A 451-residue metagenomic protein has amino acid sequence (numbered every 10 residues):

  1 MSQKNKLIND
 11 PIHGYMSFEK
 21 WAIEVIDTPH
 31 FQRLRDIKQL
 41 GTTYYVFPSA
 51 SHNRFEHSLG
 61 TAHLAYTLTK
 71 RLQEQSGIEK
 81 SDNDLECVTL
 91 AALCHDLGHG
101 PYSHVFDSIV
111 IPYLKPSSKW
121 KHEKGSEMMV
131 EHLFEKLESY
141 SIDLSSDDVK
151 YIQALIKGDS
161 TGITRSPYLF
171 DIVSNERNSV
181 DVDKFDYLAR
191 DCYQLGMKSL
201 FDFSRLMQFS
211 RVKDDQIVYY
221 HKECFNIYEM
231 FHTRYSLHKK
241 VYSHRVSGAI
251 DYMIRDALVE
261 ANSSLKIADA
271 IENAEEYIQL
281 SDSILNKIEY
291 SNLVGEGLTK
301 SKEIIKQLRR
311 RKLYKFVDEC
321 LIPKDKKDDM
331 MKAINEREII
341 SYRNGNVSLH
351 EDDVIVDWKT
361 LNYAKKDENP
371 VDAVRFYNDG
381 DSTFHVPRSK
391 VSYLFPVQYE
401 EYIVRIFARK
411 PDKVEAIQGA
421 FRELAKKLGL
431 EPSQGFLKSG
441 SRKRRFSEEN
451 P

Functional and structural regions predicted by a protein language model:
M1-L90, G98-C320, K324-K327: Sequence-structural signature of the catalytic-core scaffold of metal-dependent phosphohydrolases that act on
R255, L265-P451: Terminal helices and disordered tails flanking the catalytic cores of nucleotide-processing hydrolases
